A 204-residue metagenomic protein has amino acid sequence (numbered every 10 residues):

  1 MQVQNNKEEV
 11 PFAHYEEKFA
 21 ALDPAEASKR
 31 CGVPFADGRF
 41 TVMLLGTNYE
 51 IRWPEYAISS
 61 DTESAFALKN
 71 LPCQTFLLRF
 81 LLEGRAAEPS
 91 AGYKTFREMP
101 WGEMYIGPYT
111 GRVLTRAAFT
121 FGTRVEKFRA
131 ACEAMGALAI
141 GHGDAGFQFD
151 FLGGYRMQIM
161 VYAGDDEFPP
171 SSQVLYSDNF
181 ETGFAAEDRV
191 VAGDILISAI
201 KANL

Functional and structural regions predicted by a protein language model:
M1-G38, C73, F80-M135: Short Lys/Arg-enriched alpha/beta "domain-start" segment
M1-K18, S28, D37, E55-A57 (+6 more regions): Charge-rich alpha-helical segments
A27-W53, L138-A163: Amphipathic, interaction-prone secondary-structure segments
T47-T75, Y162-E187: Intrinsically disordered, low-complexity regulatory segments enriched in Ser/Thr/Pro and charged residues
E63, A67, A118, A145 (+1 more regions): Short, charged/polar micro-motifs that form catalytic or ligand-binding hotspots
F66-S90, S177-L204: Ampiphathic alpha-helical segments that act as solvent-exposed interaction surfaces
G122-T182: Conserved binding-pocket/active-site segment within a compact domain
